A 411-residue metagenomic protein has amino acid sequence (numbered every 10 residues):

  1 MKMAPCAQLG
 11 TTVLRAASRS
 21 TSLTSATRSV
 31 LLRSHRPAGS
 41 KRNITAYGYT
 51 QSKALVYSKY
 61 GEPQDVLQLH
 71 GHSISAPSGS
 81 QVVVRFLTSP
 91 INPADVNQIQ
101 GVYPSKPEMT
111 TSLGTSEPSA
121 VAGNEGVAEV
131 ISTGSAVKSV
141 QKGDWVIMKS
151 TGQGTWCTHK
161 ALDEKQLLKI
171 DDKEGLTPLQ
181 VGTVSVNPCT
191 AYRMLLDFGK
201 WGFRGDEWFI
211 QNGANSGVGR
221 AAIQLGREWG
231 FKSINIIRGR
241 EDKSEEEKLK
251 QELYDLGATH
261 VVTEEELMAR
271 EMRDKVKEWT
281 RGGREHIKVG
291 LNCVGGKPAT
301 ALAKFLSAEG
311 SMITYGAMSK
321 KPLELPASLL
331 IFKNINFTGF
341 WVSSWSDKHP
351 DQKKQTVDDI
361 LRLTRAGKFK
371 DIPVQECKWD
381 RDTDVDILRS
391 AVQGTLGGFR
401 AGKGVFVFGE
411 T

Functional and structural regions predicted by a protein language model:
M1-S52: N-terminal mitochondrial targeting presequence
S73-I91, V102-G154: Glycine-rich beta-strand-centered segment in the early N-terminal region that forms part of a ligand/cofactor-binding
S112-N124, W145-G213: NAD(P)H dinucleotide-binding glycine-rich loop of Rossmann-like/cofactor-binding domains, especially the beta1-alpha1
P188-C189, G213-R220, G295-G296: Glycine-rich NAD(P) Rossmann-fold beta1-alpha1 loop
E228-P298: Adenosine-nucleotide cofactor-binding segment
A308-Y315, L325-D371: Rossmann-fold dehydrogenase core element
K348-T411: C-terminal hydrophobic helical "lid"/dimerization subdomain of Rossmann-like NAD(P)H-dependent oxidoreductases
